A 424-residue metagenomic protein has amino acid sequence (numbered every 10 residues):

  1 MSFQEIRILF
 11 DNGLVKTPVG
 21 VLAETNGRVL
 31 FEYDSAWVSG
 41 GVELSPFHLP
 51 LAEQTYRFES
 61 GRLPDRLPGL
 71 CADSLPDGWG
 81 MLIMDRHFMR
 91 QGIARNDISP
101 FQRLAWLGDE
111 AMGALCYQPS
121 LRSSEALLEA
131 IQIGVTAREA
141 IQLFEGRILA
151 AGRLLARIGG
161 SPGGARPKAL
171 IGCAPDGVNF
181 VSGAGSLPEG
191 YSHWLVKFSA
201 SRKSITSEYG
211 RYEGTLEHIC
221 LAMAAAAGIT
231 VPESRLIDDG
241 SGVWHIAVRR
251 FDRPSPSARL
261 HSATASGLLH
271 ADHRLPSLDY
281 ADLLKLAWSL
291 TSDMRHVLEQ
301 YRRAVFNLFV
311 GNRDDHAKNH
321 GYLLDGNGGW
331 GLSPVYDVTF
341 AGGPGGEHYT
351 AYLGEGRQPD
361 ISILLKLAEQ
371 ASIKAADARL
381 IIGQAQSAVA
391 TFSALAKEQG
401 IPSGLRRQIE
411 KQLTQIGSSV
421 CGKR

Functional and structural regions predicted by a protein language model:
M1-A317, G321-R424: Phosphate/dinucleotide-binding and metal-coordinating scaffold of catalytic cores in nucleotide-dependent enzymes
